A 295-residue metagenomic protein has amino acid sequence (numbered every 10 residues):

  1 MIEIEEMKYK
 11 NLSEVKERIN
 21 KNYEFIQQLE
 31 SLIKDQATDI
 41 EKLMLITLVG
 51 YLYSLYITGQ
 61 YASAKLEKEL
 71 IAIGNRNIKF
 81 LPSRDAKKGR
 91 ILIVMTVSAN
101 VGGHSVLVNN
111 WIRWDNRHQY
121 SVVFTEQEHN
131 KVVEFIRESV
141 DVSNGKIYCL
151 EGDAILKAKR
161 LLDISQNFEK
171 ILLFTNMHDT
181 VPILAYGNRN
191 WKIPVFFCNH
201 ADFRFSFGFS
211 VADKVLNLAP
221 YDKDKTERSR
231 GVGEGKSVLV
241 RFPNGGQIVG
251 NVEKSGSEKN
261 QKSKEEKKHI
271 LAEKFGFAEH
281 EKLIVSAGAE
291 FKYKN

Functional and structural regions predicted by a protein language model:
I2-R90, F135-V140: Non-catalytic membrane-proximal stalk/linker segments that position and tether the catalytic domains
Q28, I33-K42, L92-V94, L162-D179 (+1 more regions): Short N-terminal targeting/anchoring amphipathic segment
L52-Q60, S210-V238, G246-I248: A short, active-site helix/loop in glycosyltransferases that binds the activated sugar's phosphate group
I91-V94, K259, H269, E273 (+1 more regions): Conserved donor-binding/catalytic core segment of Leloir-type glycosyltransferases
V94-N110, K292-K294: A short, glycine/small-residue-rich beta-strand->loop->alpha-helix junction that serves as a flexible
H129-L156: Conserved nucleotide-sugar phosphate-binding/catalytic loop shared by glycosyltransferases and other
L172-N190, D202-G208: An aromatic- and histidine-rich active-site surface loop
Y186-F203, D213-P220: Active-site proximal beta-strand in glycosyltransferases
